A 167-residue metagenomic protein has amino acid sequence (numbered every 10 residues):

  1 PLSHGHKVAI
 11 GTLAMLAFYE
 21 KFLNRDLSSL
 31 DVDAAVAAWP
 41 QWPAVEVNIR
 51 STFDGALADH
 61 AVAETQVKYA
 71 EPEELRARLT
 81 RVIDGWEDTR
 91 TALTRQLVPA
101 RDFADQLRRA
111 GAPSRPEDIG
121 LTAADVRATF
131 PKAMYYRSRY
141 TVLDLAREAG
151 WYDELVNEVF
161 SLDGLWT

Functional and structural regions predicted by a protein language model:
P1-L23: A conserved active-site cap/scaffold subdomain adjacent to cofactor or substrate pockets
R25-T167: C-terminal charged capping/lid subdomain of soluble metabolic enzymes
